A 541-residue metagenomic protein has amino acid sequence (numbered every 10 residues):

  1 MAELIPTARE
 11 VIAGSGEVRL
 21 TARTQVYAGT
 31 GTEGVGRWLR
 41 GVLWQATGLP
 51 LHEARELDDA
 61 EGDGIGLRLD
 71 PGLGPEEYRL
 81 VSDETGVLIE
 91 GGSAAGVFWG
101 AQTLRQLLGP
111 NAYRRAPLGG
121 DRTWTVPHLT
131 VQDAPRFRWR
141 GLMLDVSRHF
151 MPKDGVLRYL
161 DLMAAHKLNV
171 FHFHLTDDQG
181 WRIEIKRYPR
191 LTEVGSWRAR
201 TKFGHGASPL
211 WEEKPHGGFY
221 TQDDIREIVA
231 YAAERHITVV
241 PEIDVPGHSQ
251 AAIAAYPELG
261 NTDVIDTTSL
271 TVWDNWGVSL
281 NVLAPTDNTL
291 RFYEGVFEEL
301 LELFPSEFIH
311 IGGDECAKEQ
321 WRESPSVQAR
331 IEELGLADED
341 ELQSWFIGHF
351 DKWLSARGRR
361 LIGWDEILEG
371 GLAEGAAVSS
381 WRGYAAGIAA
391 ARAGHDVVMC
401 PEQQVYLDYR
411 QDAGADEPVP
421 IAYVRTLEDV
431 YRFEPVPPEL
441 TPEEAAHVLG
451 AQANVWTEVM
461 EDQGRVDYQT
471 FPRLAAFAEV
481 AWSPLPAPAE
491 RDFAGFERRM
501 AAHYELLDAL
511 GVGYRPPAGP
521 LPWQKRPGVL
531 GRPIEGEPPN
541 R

Functional and structural regions predicted by a protein language model:
M1-F137, R465, A476-F477, A481-Y514: Contiguous, structured surface segment used for ligand recognition
I12, L73-L290, E294, E298-F308 (+3 more regions): Feature activates predominantly on carbohydrate-active enzymes
G34, F150-P152, D178-E184, P246-A252 (+6 more regions): Flexible loop/turn segments at secondary-structure boundaries
W38, G96, G155-R158, Y220-E227 (+8 more regions): Generic recognition of stable, solvent-exposed alpha-helical segments in well-folded globular domains
P50, K167-V170, T238, R360 (+2 more regions): Residue-level detector of anion-binding/catalytic polar loops
A252-E258, T262, L270-G375, W381-A393: Active-site neighborhood of glycoside hydrolase catalytic domains
L361-A376, R382-R541: Flexible, acidic glycine-rich loops studded with aromatic residues
